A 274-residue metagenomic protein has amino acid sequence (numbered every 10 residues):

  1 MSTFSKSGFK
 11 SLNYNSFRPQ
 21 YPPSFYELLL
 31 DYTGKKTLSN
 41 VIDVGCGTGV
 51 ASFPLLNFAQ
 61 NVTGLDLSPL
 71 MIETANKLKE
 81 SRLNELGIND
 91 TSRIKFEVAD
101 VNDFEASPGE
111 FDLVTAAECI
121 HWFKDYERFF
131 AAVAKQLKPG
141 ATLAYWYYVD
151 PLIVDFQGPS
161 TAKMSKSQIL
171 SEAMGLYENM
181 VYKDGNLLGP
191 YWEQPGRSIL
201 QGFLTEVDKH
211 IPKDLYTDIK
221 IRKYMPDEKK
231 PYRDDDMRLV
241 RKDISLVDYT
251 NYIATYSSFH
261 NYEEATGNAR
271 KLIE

Functional and structural regions predicted by a protein language model:
S7-P19: Class I SAM-dependent methyltransferase Rossmann-like catalytic core, especially the SAM/SAH-binding loop
P19-S39: Conserved alpha-helix/loop element of class I SAM-dependent methyltransferases that forms part of the SAM/SAH-binding
I42-V44, T48-D103: Class I SAM-dependent methyltransferase SAM/SAH-binding core
D103-V114: A short acidic, Gly/Pro-enriched loop at the edge of an enzyme's catalytic core that lines a small-molecule cofactor
D112-E127: A short SAM/SAH-binding and catalytic strip from SAM-dependent methyltransferases
E127-P139: A short glycine-rich, Lys/Arg-flanked "PGG" loop and its adjoining helix->strand segment in the class I
T142-V240: Conserved catalytic/acceptor-binding region of the Class I
M225-E274: C-terminal helical/coil "lid" or tail adjacent to the Rossmann-like core of SAM-dependent
